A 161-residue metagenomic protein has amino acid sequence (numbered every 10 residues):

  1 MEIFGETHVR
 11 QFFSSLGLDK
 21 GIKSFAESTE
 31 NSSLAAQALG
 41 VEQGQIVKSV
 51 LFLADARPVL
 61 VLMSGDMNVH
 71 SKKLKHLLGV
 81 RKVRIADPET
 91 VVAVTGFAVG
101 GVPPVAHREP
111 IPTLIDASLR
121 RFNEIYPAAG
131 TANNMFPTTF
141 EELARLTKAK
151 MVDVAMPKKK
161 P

Functional and structural regions predicted by a protein language model:
M1-P161: Extended, low-hydrophobicity, polar/charged segments
